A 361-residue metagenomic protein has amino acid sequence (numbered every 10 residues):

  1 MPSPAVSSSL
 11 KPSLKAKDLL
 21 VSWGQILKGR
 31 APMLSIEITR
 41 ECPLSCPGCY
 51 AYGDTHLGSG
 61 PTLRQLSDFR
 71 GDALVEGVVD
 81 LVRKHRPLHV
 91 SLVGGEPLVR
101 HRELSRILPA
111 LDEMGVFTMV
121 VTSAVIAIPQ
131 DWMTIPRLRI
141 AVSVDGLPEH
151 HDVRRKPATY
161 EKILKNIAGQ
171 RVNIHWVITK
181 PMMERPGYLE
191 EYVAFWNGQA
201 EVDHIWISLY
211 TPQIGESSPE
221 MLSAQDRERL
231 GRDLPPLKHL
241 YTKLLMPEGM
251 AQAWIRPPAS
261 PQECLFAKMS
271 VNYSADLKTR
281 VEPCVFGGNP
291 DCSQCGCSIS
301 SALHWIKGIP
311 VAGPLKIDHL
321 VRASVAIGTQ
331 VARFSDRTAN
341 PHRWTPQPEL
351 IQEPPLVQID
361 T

Functional and structural regions predicted by a protein language model:
M1, P61-T62, M114, R137-V271 (+3 more regions): Radical SAM enzyme [4Fe-4S]-AdoMet core and its adjacent flexible, acidic and glycine-rich loops/tails across
P2-D131, H319-A326, T361: Conserved alpha-helical substructure of the radical SAM core
P2-P4, R30-P32, D276-T361: Flexible mid-to-C-terminal extensions adjoining Fe-S/redox cofactors in radical SAM and related proteins
L34, I38, I140, I174 (+2 more regions): A structural signal for short, well-ordered beta-strand segments
I36, R40-P43, P258, F286-N289: Processing junctions and N-termini across compartments
C42, C46-C49, C264, C284 (+1 more regions): Short cysteine clusters
G48, Y52-T55, S270, S298-L303: Secreted/processed peptides and extracellular or luminal domains of membrane proteins
T118-S123, S270-N272, T279-V281: Short, hydrophobic beta-strand segments that form beta-sheet elements in well-ordered domains
